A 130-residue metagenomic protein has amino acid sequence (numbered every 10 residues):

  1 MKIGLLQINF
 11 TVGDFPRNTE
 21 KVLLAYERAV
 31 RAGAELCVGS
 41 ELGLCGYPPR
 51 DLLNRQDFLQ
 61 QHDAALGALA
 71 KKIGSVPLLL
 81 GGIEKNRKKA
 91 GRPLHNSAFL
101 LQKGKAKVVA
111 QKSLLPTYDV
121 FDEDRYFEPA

Functional and structural regions predicted by a protein language model:
M1-A130: Enzyme catalytic cores with a strong preference for nitrogen-chemistry domains
